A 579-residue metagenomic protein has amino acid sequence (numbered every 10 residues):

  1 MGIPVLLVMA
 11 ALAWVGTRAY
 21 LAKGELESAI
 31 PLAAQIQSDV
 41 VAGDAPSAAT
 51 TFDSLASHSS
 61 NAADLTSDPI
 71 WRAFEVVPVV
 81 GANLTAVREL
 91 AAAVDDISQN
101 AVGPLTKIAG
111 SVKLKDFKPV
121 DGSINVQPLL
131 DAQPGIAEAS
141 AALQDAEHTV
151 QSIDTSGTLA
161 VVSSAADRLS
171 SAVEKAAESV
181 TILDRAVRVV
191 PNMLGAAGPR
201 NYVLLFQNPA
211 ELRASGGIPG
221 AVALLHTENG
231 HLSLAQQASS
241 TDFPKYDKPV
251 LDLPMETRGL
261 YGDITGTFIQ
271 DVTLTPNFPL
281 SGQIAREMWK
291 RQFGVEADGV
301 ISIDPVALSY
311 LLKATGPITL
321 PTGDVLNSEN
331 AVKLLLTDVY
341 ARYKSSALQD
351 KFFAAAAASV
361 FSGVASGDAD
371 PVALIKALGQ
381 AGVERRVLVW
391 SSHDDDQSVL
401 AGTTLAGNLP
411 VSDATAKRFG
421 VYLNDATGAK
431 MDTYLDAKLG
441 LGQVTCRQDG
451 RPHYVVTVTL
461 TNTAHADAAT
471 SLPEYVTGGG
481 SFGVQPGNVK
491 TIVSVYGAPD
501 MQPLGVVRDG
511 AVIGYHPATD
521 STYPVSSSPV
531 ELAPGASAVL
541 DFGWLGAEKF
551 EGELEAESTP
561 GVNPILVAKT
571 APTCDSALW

Functional and structural regions predicted by a protein language model:
M1-L7: N-terminal export and membrane-targeting signals
P4, W14-L566, C574-W579: Non-catalytic, solvent-exposed segments at the cell envelope interface
T570: Acidic, glycine-rich low-complexity segments
